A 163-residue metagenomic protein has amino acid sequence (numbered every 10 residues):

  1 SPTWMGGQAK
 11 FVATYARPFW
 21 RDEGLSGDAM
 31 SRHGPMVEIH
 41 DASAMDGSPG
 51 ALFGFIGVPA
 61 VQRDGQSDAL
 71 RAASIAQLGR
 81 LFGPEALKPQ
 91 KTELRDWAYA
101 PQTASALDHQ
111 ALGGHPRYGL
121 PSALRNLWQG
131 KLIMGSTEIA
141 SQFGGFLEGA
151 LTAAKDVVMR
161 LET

Functional and structural regions predicted by a protein language model:
S1-D22, E85: Central helical "cap/lid" subdomain
G7, D22-T163: Conserved flavin/dinucleotide-binding core of flavoenzymes
